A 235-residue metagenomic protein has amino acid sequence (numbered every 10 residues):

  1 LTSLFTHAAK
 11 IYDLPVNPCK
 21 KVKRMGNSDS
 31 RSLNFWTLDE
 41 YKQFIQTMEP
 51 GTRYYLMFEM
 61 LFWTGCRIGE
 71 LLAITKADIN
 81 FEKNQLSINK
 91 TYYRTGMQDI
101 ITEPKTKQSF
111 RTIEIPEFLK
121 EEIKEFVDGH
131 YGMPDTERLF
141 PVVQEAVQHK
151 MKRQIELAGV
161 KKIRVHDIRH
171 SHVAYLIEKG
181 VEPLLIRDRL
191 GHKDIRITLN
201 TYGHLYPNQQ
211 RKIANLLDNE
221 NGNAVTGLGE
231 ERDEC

Functional and structural regions predicted by a protein language model:
L1-K21, R67: N-terminal DNA-binding recognition helix of tyrosine site-specific recombinases/integrases
K10, R53, E59, W63 (+6 more regions): C-terminal catalytic core of tyrosine-transesterase DNA break-rejoin enzymes
D13-V16, N27-T47, T95-E117, M133-T136: DNA breakage-rejoining catalytic core of tyrosine-based enzymes
F35, Y92, K120, E145 (+1 more regions): Catalytic-site neighborhood detector that most strongly recognizes the C-terminal catalytic loop/helix of tyrosine
D39, T91, P116-K161: Active-site/catalytic core of tyrosine-dependent DNA strand-transfer enzymes
E49-M57, N80, Q85-S87: Conserved catalytic core of the tyrosine transesterase superfamily
K83, T102-F110, E114-L119, E125 (+2 more regions): C-terminal secondary-structure termini that scaffold catalytic or DNA-interacting sites
